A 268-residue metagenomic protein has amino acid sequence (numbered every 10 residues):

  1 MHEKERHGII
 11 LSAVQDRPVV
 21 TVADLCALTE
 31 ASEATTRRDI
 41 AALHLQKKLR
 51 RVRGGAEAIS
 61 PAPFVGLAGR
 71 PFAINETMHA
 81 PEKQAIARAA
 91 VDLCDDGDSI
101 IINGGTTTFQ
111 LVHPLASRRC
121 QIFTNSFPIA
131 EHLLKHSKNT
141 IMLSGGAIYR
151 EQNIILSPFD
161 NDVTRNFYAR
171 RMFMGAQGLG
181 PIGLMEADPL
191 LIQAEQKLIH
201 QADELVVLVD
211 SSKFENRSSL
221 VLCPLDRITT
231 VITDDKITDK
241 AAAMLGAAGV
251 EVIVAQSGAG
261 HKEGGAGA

Functional and structural regions predicted by a protein language model:
H2-I9, Q15-A23, A27-E30, R38-I101 (+2 more regions): HTH-adjacent hinge/linker in prokaryotic transcriptional regulators
H2-S12, P18-D24, E30, L45 (+2 more regions): Conserved phosphate- and dinucleotide-binding cores of soluble alpha/beta proteins, encompassing both enzyme active
I101, I122, A187: Conserved SAM-binding loop
G104-T106: Glycine-rich N-terminal segment of FAD-binding domains in flavoprotein oxidoreductases, spanning the beta-loop-helix
H113-L115, I122-E131: Catalytic core of membrane glycerolipid acyltransferases/transacylases, capturing the structured, soluble-facing
